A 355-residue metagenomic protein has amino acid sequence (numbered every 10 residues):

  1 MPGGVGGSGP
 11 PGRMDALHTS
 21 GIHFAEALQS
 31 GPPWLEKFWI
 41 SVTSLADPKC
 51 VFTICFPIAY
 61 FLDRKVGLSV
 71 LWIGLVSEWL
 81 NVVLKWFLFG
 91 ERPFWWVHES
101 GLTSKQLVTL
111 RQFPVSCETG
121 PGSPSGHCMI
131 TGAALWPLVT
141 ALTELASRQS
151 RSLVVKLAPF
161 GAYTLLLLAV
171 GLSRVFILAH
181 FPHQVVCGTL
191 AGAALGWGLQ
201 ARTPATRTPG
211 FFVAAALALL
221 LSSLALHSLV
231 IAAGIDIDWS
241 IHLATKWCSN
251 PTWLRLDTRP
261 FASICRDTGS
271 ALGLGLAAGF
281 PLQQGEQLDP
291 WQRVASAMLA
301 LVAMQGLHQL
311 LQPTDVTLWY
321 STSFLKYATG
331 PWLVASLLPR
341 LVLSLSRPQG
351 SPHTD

Functional and structural regions predicted by a protein language model:
M1-L35, I241, W247-L254, T317-D355: Transit-peptide-like, low-complexity N-terminal presequences and other terminal intrinsically disordered regions
G6-G9, G21-F24, K49-F52, E99-K105: Short, functional N-terminal and low-complexity linear motifs
P10-R13, I22, K37-F38, S44 (+3 more regions): Short leucine-rich amphipathic alpha-helices used at interfaces
F24, W39-I40, K65-G67: A short, structure-level motif marking secondary-structure boundaries and short turns
S30-C50: Hydrophobic transmembrane alpha-helical segments in integral membrane proteins
L45, L276-F280, L341: Generic structural signal for hydrophobic core residues of well-folded globular domains
V51-W86, G90-Q312: Membrane-embedded catalytic cores of phosphoryl/pyrophosphoryl-handling enzymes
